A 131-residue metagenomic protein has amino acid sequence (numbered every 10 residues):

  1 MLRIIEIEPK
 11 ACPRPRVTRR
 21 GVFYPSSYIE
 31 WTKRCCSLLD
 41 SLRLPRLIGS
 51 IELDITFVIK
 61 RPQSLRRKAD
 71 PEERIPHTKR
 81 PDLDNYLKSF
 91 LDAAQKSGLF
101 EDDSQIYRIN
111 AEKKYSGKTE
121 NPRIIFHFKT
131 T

Functional and structural regions predicted by a protein language model:
M1-T131: Acidic, proline/glycine-enriched N-terminal capping motif
